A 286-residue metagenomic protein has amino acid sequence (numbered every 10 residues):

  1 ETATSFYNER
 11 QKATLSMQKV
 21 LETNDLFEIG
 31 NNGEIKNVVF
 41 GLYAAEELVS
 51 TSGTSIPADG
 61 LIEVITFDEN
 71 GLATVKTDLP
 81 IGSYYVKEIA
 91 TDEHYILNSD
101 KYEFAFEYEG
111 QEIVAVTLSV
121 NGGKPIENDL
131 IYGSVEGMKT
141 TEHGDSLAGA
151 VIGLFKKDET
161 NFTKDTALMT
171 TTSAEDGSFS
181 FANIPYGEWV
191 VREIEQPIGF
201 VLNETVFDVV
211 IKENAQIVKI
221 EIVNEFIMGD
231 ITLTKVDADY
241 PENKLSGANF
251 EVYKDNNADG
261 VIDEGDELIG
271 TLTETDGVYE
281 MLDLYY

Functional and structural regions predicted by a protein language model:
E1-Y286: Solvent-exposed loop/turn and edge beta-strand elements of beta-rich ligand-binding domains
